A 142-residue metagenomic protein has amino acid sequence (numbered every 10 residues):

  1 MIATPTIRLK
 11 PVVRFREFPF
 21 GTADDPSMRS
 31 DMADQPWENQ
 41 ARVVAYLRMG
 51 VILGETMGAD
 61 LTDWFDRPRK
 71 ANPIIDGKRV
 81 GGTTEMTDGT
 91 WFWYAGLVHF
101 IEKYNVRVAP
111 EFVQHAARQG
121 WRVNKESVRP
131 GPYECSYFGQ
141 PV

Functional and structural regions predicted by a protein language model:
M1-V142: Alpha-helical interaction/linker modules in multidomain eukaryotic proteins
